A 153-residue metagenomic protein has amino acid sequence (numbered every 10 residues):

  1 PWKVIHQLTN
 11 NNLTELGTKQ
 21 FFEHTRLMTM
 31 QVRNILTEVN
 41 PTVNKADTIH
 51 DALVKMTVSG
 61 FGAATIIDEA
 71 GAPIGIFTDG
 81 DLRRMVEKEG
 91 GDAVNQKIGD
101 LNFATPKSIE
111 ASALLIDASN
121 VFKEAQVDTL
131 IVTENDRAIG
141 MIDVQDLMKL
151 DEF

Functional and structural regions predicted by a protein language model:
W2-K3, T9-N10, F61, P73-E87 (+2 more regions): Short beta->alpha transition motifs characteristic of CBS
V4, M28-Q31, K45-T48, A52 (+5 more regions): General structural feature for long, well-ordered alpha-helical segments within catalytic domains of soluble enzymes
N10-T37, Q96-G99: Long, charged amphipathic helices and adjacent flexible linkers at domain junctions
Q31-N40, A63, I74: Amphipathic alpha-helical segments at domain termini/boundaries
T42-G60, I67, V86, S108-V127 (+2 more regions): The conserved cystathionine-beta-synthase
G60-I66, A70-G90, V94-P106, A111 (+1 more regions): Helical hairpin unit composed of two closely spaced alpha helices linked by a short loop
